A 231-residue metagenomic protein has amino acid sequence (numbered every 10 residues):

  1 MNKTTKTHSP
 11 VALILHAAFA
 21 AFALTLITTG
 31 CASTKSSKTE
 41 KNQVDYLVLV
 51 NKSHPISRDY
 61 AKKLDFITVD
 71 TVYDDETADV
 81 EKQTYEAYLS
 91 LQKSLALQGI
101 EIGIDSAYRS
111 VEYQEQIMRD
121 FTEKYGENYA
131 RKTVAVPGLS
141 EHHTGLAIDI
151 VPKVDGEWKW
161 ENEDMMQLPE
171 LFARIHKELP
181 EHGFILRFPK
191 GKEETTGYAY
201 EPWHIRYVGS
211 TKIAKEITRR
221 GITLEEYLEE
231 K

Functional and structural regions predicted by a protein language model:
M1-H8: N-terminal secretory signal peptides that target proteins for export/translocation
N2, G30-K231: Extracytoplasmic cell-surface/polysaccharide-interacting catalytic and binding patches
H8-T34: Sec-dependent N-terminal signal peptides of Gram-positive bacterial secreted proteins and lipoproteins
